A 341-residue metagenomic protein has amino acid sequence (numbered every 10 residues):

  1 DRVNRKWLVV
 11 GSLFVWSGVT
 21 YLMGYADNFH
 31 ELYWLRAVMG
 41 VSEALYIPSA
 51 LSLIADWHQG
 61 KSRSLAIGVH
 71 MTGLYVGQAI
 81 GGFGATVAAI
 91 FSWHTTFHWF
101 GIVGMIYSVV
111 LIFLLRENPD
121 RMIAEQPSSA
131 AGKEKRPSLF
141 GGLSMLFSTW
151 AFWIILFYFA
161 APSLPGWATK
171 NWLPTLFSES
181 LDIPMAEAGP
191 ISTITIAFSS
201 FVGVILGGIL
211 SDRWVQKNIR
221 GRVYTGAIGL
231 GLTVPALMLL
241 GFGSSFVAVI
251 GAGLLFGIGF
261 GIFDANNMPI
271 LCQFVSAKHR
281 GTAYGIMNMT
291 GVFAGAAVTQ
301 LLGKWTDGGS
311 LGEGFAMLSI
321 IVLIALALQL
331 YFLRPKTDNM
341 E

Functional and structural regions predicted by a protein language model:
D1-D27: Conserved MFS/SLC helix-loop-helix module at the cytosolic interface between two early adjacent transmembrane helices
N4, Y25-E31, Q59, G243-S244: Helix-breaking motifs and short loop linkers at transmembrane-helix boundaries and internal kinks in secondary membrane
V9, L32, R220-G226: Primarily marks hydrophobic transmembrane alpha-helices of the MFS/SLC 12-helix fold
L35-G73: Cytoplasmic helix-loop-helix junction between adjacent transmembrane helices in 12-TM secondary transporters
H70, L74-P119: Helix-loop-helix hairpin linking two adjacent transmembrane segments in secondary transporters
N118-I154, S180: Juxtamembrane intracellular "pre-TM" segments in multi-pass secondary transporters
S144-I205, D264, M268, T299: Extracytoplasmic gate region of multi-pass secondary transporters
C272-G309: A late C-terminal transmembrane helix in Major Facilitator Superfamily
